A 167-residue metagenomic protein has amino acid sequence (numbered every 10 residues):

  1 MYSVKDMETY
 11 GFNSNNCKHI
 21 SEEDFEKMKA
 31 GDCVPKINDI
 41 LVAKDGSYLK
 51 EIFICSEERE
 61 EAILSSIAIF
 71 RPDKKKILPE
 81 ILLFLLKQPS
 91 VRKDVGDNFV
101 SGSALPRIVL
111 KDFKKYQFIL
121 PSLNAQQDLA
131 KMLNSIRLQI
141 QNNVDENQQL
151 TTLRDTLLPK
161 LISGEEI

Functional and structural regions predicted by a protein language model:
Y2: ATP-grasp fold ATP-binding core
K5-I40, I63: Sequence-specific dsDNA recognition surfaces
L49-K50, I67-I69: Histidine-centered metal-chelating micro-motifs
I52-E57: Short beta-strand-centered aromatic/proline hotspots
E60-A68, V100-Q127: A short glycine-rich beta-alpha junction/loop motif
K75-I77, F84-L85, S90-D94, K111-I167: Amphipathic alpha-helical coiled-coil/heptad-repeat segments
